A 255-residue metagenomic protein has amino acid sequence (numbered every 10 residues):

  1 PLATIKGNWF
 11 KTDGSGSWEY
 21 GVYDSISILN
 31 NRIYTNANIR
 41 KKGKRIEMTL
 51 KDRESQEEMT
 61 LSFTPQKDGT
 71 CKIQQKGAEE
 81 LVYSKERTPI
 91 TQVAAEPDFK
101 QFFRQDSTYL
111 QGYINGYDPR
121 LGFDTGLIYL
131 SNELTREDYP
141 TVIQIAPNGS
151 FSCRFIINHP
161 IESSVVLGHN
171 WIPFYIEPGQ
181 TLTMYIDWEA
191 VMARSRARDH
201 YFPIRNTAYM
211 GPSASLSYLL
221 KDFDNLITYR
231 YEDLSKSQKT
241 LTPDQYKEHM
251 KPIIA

Functional and structural regions predicted by a protein language model:
P1-W18, L110-G112: Tryptophan-anchored aromatic micro-motifs
A3, Y20-G21, P65, I145: Residue-level signal for WD-repeat beta-propeller blades
K6-W9, W18-E19, I26-S27, K67 (+1 more regions): Generic low-polarity alpha-helical segments
K11-T49: N-terminal glycine/threonine-rich, aromatic-flanked beta-hairpin/loop signature
N38-I254: A non-transmembrane, solvent-exposed segment enriched in polar/low-complexity residues
